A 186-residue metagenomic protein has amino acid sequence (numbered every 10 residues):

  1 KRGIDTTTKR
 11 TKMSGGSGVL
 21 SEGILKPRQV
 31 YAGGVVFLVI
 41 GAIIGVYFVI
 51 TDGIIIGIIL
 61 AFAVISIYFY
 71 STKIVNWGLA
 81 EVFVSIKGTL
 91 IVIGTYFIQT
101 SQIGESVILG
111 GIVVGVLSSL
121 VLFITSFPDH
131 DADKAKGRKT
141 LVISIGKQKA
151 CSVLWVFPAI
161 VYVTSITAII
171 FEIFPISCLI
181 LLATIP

Functional and structural regions predicted by a protein language model:
R2-G3, V82-I86, K134, S165 (+1 more regions): Short alpha-helical linear motifs
G3-V49, R138, V142-F174: Multi-pass membrane catalytic core of lipid/isoprenoid biosynthesis enzymes
G18-E105: Intramembrane alpha-helical segments
L38-G41, A63-I67, V114, P158-V161 (+1 more regions): Residue-level recognition of pore/gate-forming positions within transmembrane alpha-helices of multi-pass
G41-I44, I91, L117-V121, V161-T164 (+1 more regions): Alpha-helical transmembrane segments of multipass membrane proteins
V84-K136, Q148-K149: Functional transmembrane core segments of multi-pass inner-membrane proteins
I170-P186: Extended hydrophobic alpha-helices typical of membrane-associated regions
